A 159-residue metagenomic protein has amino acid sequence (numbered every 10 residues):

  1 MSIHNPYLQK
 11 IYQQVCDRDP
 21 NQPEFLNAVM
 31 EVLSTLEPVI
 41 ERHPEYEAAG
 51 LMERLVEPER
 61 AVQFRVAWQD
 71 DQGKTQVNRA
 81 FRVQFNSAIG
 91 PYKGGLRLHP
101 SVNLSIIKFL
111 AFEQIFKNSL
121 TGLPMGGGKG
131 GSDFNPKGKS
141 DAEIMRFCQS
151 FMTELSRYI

Functional and structural regions predicted by a protein language model:
M1-I159: N-terminal ligand-binding/catalytic initiation module
